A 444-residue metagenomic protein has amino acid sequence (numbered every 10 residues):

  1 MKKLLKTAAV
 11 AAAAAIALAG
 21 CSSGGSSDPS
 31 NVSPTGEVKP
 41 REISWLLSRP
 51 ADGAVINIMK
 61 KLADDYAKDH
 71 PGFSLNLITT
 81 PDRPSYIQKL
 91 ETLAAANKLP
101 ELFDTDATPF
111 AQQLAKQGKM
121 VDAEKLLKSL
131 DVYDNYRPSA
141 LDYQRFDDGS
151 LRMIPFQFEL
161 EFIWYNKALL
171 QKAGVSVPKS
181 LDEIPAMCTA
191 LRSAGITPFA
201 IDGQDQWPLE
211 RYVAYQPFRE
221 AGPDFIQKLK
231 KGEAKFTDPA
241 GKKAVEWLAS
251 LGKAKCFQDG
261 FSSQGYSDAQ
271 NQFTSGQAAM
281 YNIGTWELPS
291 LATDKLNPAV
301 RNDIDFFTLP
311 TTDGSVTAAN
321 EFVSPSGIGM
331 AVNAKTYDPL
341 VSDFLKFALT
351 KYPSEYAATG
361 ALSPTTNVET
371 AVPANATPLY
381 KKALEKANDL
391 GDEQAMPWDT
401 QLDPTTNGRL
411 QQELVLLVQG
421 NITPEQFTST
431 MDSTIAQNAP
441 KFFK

Functional and structural regions predicted by a protein language model:
K3-A14, C21-Q112, Q117, S129 (+4 more regions): Conserved N-terminal structural module of periplasmic/extracytoplasmic solute-binding proteins
K68, A173, A254, K295-G360: Extracytoplasmic/periplasmic substrate-recognition and gating elements
P100-E101, Y133-A168, T197-A200, T317-V323 (+1 more regions): A structural signal for short loop-to-beta-strand junctions that line the ligand-binding cleft of periplasmic/secreted
T108-F162, P185, Y212, D305: Hinge/lid segment of periplasmic solute-binding proteins
E124-Y136, E220-K243, K295-A299, T311-E321 (+1 more regions): Short, solvent-exposed loop/beta-turn-alpha elements that line the ligand-binding surface or hinge of extracytoplasmic
D148-F156, E161, P185-A234: Extracytoplasmic/periplasmic solute-binding protein
A190, K231-F261: Glycine-centered hinge/linker elements that transmit conformational signals in sensory and ligand-binding systems
L229, L362-E369, K382-A436: C-terminal capping/gating helix-and-loop segments adjacent to ligand/active sites or protein-protein/ligand interfaces
